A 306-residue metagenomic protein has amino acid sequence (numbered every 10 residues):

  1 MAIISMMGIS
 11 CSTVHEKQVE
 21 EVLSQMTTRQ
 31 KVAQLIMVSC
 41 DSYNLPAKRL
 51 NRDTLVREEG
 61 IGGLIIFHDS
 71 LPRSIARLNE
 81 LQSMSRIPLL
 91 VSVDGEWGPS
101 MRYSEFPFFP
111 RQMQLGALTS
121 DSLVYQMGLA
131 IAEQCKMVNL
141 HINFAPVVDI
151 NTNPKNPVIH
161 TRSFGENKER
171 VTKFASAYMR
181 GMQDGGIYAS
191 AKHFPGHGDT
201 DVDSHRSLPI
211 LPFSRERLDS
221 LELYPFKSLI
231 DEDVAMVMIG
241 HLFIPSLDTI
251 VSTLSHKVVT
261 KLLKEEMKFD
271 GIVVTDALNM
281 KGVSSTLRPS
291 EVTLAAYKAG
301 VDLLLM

Functional and structural regions predicted by a protein language model:
M1-G8: Bacterial N-terminal signal peptides
C11-F108: N-terminal hydrophobic targeting/anchoring segments and the immediately downstream early-domain regions of hydrolases
T27, L64, I75-L89, P99-M101 (+1 more regions): Second-shell residues forming the walls of enzyme active-site clefts
M37, G62-I66, H141-D149, G300-L304: Divalent metal-dependent hydrolysis catalytic cores, especially in the metallo-beta-lactamase
M37-K48, Q112-Q126, S207-L221, N279-L287: Active-site mouth loops of central-metabolism enzymes
C40-N44, V93-M101, H141-N151, A191-H197: Short glycine-enriched loops at secondary-structure junctions
L71-P88, T119-N139: Active-site-adjacent structural elements in enzyme catalytic domains
